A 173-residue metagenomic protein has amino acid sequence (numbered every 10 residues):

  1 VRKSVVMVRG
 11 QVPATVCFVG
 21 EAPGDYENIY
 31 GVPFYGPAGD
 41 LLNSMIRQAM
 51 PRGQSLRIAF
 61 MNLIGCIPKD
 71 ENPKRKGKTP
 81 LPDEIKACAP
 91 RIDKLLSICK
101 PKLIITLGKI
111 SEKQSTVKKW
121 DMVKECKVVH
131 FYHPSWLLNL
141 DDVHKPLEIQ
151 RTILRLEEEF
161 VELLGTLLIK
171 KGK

Functional and structural regions predicted by a protein language model:
V1-G172: A polyanion-binding, active-site-adjacent surface
